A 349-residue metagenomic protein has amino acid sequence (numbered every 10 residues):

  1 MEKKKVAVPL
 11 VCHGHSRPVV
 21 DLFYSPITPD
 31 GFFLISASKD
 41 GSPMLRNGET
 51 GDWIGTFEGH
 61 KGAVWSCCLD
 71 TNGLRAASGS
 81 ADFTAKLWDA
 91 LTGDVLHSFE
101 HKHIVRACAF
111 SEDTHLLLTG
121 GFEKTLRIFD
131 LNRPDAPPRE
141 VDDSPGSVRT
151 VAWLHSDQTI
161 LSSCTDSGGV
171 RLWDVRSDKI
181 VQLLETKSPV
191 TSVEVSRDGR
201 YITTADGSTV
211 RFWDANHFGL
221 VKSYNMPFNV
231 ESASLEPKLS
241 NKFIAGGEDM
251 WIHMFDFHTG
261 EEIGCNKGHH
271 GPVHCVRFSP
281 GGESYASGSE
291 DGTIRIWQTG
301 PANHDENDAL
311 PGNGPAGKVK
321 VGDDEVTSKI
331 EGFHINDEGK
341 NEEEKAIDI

Functional and structural regions predicted by a protein language model:
M1-R17, T50: A short helix->beta-strand "capping" segment at the edge of beta-propeller domains
V8-C12, D52-F57, D94-S98, D135-V141 (+3 more regions): A short beta-strand motif characteristic of beta-propeller blades
C12-V19, E58-V64, F99-V105, V141-V148 (+5 more regions): WD40/WD-repeat beta-propeller blade N-cap
F23-G31, C68-G73, A109-T114, A152-Q158 (+3 more regions): Loop/turn segments within WD40 beta-propeller blades
L34, A76, L117, I160-L161 (+3 more regions): Hydrophobic beta-strand positions that form the internal "hydrophobic ladder" of WD40/Gbeta-like beta-propeller blades
A37-D40, S78-D82, G120-E123, S163-S167 (+3 more regions): Conserved strand-to-loop turn within each blade of WD40 beta-propeller repeats
P43-R46, A85-W88, C108, L126-D130 (+4 more regions): WD40-repeat beta-propellers
N229, T259-C265, H270-H274, S279-S284 (+1 more regions): Terminal intrinsically disordered, low-complexity extensions flanking WD-repeat/beta-propeller proteins
